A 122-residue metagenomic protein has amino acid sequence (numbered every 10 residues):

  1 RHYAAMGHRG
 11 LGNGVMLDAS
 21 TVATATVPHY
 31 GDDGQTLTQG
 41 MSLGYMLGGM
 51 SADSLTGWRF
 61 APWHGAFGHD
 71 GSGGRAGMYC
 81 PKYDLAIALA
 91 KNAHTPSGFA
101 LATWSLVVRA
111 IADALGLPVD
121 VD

Functional and structural regions predicted by a protein language model:
R1-D122: Catalytic loop of the DD-peptidase/beta-lactamase superfamily, centered on the K-T-G motif and neighboring
